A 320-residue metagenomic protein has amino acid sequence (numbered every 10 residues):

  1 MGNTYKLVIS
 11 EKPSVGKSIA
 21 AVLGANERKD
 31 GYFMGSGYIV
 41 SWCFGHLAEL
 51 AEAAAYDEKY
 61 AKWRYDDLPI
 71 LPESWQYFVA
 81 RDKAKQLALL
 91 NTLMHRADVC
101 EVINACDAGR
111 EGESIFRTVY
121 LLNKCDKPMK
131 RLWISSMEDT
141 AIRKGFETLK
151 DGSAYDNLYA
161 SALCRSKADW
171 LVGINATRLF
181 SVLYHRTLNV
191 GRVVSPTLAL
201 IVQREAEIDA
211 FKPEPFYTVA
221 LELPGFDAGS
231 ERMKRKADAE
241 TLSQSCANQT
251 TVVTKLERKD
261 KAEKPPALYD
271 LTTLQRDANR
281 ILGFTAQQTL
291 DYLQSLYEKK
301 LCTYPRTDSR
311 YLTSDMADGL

Functional and structural regions predicted by a protein language model:
M1-S166, W170: Intrinsically disordered, low-complexity regulatory segments
G2, T92, D98, A176 (+4 more regions): Long, charged, low-complexity, helical-prone intrinsically disordered regions
I9-E11, C43, A105-D107, E222 (+3 more regions): Generic beta-strand/beta-sheet core signal
V15, D82-L90, A108-V119, E138-I142 (+12 more regions): Helical mechanochemical/support elements of P-loop NTPase systems and associated helical scaffolds
V15, V99, D151, Y155 (+6 more regions): Intrinsically disordered or highly flexible coil/loop and linker segments, enriched in small and charged/polar residues
I39, L47-R81, T92, H185-E298: Long, highly charged, low-complexity internal segments
P128, L198, C302: Conserved ATP-binding/catalytic motifs of P-loop helicase motor domains
F284-L320: Extended, well-ordered alpha-helical scaffold/bundle regions in very large, multi-domain proteins
